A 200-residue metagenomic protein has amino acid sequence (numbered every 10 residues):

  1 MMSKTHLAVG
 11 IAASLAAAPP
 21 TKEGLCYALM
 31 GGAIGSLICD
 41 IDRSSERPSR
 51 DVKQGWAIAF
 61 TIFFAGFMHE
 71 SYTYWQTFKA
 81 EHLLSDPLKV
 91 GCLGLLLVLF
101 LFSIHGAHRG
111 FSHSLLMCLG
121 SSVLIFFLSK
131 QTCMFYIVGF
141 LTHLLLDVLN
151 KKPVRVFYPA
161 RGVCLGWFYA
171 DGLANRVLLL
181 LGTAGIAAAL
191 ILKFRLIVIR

Functional and structural regions predicted by a protein language model:
M1-R200: N-terminal membrane-targeting hydrophobic helices
